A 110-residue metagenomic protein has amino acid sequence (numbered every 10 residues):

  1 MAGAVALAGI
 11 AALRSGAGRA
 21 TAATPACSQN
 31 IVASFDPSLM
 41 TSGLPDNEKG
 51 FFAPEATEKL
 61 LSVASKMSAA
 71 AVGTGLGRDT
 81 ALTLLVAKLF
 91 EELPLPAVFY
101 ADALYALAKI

Functional and structural regions predicted by a protein language model:
M1-A101, Y105-I110: Small-residue (G/A/S/T)-rich helix-start motifs and N-terminal tracts that mark the onset
